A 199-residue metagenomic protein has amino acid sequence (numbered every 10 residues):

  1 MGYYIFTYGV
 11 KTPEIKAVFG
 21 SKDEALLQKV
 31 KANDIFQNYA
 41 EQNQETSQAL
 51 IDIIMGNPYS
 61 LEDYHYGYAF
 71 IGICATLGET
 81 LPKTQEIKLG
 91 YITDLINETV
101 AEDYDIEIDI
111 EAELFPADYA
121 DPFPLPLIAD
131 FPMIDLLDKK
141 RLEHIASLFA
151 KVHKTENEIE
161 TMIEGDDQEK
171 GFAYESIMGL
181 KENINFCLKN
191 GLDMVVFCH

Functional and structural regions predicted by a protein language model:
M1-E182, F186-N190: Acidic (Asp/Glu-rich) sequence patches and key acidic residues that form negatively charged surfaces used
D193: Residue-level detector of anion-binding/catalytic polar loops
V196-H199: Short hydrophobic/aromatic patches at helix-to-coil boundaries
